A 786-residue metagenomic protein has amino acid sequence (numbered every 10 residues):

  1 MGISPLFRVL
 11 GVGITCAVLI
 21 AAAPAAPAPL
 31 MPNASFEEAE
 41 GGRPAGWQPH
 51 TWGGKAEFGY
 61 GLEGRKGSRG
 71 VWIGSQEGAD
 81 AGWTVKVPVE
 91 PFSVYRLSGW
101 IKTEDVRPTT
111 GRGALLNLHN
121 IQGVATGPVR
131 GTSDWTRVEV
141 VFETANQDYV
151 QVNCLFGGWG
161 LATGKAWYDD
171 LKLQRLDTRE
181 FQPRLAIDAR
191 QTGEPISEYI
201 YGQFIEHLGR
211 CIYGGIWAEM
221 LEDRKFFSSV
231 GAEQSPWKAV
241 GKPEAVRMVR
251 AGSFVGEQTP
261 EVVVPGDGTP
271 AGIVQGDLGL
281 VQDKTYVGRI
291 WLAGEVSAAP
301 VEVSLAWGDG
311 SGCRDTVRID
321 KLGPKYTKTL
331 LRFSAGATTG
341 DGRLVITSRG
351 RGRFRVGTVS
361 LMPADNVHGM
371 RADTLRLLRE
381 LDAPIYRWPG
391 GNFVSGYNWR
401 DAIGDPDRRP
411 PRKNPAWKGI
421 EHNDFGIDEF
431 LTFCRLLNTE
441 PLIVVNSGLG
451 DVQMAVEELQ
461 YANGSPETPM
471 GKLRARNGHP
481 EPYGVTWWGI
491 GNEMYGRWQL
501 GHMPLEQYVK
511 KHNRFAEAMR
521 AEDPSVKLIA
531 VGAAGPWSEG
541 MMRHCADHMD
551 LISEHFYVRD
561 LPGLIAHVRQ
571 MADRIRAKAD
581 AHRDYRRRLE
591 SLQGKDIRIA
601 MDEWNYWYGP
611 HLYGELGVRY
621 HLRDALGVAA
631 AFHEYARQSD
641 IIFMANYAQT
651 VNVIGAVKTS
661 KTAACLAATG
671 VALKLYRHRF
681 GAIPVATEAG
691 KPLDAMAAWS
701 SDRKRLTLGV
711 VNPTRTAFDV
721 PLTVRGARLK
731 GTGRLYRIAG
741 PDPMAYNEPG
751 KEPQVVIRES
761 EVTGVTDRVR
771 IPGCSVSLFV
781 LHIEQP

Functional and structural regions predicted by a protein language model:
V9-A21: Bacterial N-terminal signal peptides
P24-N423, E440, G450, V456 (+8 more regions): Extracellular and organelle-lumenal recognition/adhesion modules and their flexible linkers in secreted
Q203, I290, D382, C434 (+8 more regions): Conserved, mostly hydrophobic/aromatic
H207-L208, A218, F393, D596-K704: Aromatic/acidic polysaccharide-binding cleft in carbohydrate-active enzymes
G342-R353, A462, R474, P504-F632 (+2 more regions): Noncatalytic carbohydrate-binding groove/subsite architecture in carbohydrate-active enzymes
S360-H368, R409-N423, E440-L449, G491-V509 (+4 more regions): The substrate-binding groove and active-site-proximal loops of carbohydrate-active enzymes, especially glycoside
G464-G484, R588: Short mixed-charge
L693-L729, L735, C774-V780: Carbohydrate-binding surface patches
